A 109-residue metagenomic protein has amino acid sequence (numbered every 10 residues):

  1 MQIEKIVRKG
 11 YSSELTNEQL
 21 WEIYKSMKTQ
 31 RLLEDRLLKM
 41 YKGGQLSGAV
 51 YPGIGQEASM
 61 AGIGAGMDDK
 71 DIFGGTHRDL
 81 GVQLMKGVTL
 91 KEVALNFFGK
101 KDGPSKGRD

Functional and structural regions predicted by a protein language model:
M1-S59, A65: Conserved acidic/glycine
D35-L38, Q45-D109: Cofactor-binding active-site loop characterized by glycine-rich and histidine/acidic residues
